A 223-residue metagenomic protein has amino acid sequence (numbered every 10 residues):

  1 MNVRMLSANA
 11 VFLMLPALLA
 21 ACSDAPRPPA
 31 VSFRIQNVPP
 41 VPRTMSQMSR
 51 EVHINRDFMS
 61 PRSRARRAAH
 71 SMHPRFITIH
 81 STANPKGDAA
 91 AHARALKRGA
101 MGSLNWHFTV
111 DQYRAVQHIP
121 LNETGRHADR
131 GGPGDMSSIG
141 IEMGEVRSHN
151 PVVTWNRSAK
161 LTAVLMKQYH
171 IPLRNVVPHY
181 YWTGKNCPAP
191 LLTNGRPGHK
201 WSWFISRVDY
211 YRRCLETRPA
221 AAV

Functional and structural regions predicted by a protein language model:
M1-R4: N-terminal secretory signal peptides that target proteins for export/translocation
N9-L18: Bacterial N-terminal signal peptides
C22-I54, R147-V223: Basic/polar, cationic surfaces and motifs that engage anionic cell-wall and phosphate/carboxylate ligands
C22-R130: N-terminal catalytic cores of peptidoglycan-degrading enzymes
A65-R66, N105, E142-V152: Second-shell loop/turn segments in exported
H70-M72, M101, G132-G134, R147-S158: Solvent-exposed, acidic/flexible segments
S81, V110, M143, P178-Y180: A cross-domain feature marking catalytic cores of carbohydrate-active enzymes and several ubiquitous metabolic/repair
D135-M143: Glycine-rich, often proline-containing surface loops adjacent to acidic residues and nearby aromatics that form
